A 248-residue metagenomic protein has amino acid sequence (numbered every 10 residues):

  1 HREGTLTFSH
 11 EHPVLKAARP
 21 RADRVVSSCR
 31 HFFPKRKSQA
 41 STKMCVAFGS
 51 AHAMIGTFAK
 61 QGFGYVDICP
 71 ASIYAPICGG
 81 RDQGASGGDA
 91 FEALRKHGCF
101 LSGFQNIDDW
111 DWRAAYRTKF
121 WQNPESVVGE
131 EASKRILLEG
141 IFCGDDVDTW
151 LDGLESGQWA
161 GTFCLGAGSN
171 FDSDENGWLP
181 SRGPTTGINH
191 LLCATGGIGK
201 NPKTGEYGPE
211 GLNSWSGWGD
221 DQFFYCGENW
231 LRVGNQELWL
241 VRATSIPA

Functional and structural regions predicted by a protein language model:
H1-I68, D82-G103, T186, A248: Structured alpha-helical subdomains that flank or immediately precede key functional sites
H52-I55, C78-L212, S216-A248: Predominantly the structural core of cysteine protease catalytic domains
C69-Y74: Short, conserved phosphate-binding/catalytic loop or strand-edge motifs used in phosphoryl-/nucleotidyl-transfer
